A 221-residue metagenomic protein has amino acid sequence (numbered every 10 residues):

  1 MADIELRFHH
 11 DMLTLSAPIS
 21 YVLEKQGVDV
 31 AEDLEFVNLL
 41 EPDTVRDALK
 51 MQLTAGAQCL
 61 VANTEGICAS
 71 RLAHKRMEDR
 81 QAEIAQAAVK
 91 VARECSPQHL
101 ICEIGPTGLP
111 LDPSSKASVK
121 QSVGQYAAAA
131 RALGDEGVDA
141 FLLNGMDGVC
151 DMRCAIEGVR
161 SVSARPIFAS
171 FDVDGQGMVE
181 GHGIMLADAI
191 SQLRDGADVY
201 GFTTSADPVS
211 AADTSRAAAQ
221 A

Functional and structural regions predicted by a protein language model:
M1-A221: Domain-level signal for soluble alpha/beta catalytic cores
